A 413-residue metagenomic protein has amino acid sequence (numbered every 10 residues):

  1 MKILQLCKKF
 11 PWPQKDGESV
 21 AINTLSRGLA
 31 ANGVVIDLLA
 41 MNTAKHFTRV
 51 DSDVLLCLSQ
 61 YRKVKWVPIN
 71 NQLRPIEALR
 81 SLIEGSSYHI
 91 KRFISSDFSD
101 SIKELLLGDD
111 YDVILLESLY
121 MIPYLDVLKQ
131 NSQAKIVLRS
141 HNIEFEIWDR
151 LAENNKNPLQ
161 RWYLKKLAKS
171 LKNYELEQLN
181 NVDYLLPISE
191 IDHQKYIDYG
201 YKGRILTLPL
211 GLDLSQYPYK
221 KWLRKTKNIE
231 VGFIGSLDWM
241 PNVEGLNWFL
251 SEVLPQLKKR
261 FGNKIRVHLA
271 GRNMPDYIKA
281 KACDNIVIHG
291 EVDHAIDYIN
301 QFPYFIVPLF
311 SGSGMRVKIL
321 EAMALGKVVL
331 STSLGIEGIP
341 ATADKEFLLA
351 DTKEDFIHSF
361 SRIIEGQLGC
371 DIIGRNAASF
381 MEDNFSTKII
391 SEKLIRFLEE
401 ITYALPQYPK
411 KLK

Functional and structural regions predicted by a protein language model:
M1-V64, L107-D109: N-terminal subdomain of nucleotide-sugar transferases
K8, I76-K91, V137-N173, S236: Acceptor-binding helix/loop patch of EC 2.4 sugar-transfer enzymes, predominantly nucleotide-sugar-dependent
K135, K165-A168, K172-Y219: Donor nucleotide-sugar binding/catalytic pocket of nucleotide-sugar-dependent glycosyltransferases
D183, N300-G314, L325-V328: Acidic donor-binding loop of glycosyltransferase active sites
T207-Q301: Conserved catalytic-core segment of nucleotide-activated headgroup transferases in glycan assembly
K318-E321, V328-T332: Short hydrophobic beta-strand element within catalytic cores of glycosyltransferases and related nucleotide-activated
F347-E354, R362-Q367: Conserved acidic donor-binding segment of nucleotide-sugar-dependent glycosyltransferases
G369-D383, I390-I395: A short, well-ordered alpha-helix in the C-terminal region of glycosyltransferases
